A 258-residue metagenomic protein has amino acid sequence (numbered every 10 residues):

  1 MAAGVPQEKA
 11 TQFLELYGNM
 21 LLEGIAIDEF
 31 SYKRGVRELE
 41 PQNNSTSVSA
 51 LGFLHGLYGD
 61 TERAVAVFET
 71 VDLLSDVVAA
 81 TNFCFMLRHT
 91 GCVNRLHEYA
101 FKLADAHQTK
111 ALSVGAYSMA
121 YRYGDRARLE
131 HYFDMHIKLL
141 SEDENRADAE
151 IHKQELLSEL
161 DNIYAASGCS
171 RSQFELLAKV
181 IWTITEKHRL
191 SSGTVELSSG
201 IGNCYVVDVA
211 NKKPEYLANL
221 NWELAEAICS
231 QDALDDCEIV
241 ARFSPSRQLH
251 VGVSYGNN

Functional and structural regions predicted by a protein language model:
M1-K9: Eukaryotic low-complexity, non-globular regulatory regions
K9, K33, K102, K110 (+5 more regions): Context-gated lysine
Q12-Y17: Leu/Val/Ala/Ile-rich N-terminal alpha-helices, chiefly Sec-type signal peptides and the beginnings
N19-A147: Alpha-helical protein-protein interaction scaffolds
L140-Y164: Alpha-helical transmembrane segments and terminal signal-anchor/GPI-anchor hydrophobic tails, characterized by long
L157-N258: Helical anchoring/docking segments at protein termini
